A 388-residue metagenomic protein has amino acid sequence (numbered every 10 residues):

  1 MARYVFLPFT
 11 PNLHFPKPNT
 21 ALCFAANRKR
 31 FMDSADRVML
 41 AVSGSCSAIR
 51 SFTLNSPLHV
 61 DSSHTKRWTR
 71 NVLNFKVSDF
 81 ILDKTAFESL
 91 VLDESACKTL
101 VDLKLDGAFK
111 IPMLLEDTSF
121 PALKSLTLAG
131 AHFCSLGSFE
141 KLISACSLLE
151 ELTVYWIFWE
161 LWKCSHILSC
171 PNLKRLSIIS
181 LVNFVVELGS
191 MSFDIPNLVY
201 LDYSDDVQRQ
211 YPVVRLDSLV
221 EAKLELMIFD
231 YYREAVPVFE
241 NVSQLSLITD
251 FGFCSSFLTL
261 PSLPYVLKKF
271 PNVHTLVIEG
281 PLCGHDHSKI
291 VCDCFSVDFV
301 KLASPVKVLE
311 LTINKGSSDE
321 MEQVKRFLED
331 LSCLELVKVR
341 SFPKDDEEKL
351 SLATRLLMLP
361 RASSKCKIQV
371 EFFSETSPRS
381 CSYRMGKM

Functional and structural regions predicted by a protein language model:
M1-W162, I167: Leucine-rich repeat
T10, I49, V77-F80, L100-L103 (+11 more regions): Conserved hydrophobic position(s) of the canonical leucine-rich repeat
N19-D36, P57-T65, A86-L90, A96-T99 (+11 more regions): Leucine-rich repeat
K66-L73, V91-K98, L114-A122, F139-L148 (+9 more regions): A structural signal for leucine-rich repeat
Y231, Q244, H274-V277, G284-C292 (+2 more regions): C-terminal capping region of solenoid repeat domains
Y231-C254, V266-N272, L276: Eukaryotic tandem repeat interaction scaffolds
K268-P271, I278-P281, L311-N314, L328-S332: Hydrophobic alpha-helix feature that most strongly marks membrane-spanning transmembrane helices and their immediate
